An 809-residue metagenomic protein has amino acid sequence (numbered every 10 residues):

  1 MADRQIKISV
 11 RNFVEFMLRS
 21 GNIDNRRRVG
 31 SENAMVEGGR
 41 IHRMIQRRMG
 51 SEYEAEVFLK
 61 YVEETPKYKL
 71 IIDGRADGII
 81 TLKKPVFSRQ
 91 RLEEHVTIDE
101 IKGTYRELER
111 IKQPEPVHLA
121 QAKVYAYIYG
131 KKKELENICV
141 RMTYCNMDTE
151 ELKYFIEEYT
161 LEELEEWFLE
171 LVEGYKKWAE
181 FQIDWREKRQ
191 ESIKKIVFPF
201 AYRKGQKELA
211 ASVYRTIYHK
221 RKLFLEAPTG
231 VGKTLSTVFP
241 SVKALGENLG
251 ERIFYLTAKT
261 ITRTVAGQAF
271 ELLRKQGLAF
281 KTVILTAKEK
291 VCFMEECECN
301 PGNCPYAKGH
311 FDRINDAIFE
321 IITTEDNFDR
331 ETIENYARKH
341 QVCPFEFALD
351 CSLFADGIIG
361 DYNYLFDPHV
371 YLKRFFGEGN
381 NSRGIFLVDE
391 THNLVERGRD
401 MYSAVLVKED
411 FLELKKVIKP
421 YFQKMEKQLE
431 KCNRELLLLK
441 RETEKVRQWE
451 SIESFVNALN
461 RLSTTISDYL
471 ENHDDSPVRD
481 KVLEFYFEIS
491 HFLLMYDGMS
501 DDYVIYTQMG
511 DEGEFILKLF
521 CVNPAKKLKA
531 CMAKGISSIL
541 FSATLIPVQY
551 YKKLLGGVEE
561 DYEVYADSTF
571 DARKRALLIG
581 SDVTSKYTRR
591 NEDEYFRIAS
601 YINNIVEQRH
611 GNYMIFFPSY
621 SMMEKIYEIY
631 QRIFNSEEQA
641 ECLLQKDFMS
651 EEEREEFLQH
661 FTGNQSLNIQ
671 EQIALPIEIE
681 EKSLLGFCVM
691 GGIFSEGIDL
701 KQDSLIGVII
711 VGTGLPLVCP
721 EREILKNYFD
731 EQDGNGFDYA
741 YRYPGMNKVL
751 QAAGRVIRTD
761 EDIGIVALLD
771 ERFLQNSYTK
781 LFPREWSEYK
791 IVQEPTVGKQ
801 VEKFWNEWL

Functional and structural regions predicted by a protein language model:
M1-P85: Metal-dependent nuclease catalytic cores that hydrolyze phosphodiester bonds in DNA/RNA, characterized by
Y61-E166: Mg2+/Mn2+-dependent nuclease catalytic core
D184-E226: Conserved pre-motif I regulatory segment
E187-Q190, I196, L249-I358, N363-F366 (+4 more regions): A substrate-engagement module of RecA-like helicase motors
Y218-P240: Walker A/P-loop
T237, T264, H340-G357, Y362-T464 (+2 more regions): Signature of the SF2 helicase/ATPase Hel1-core->accessory helical subdomain module
I333-L353, I358, H369-F376, D468-T584 (+3 more regions): A contiguous, basic/glycine-rich beta-loop/short-helix subdomain that forms a polymer-engagement track
S581-D593, F648-L774: Conserved RecA-like P-loop NTPase helicase motor core
